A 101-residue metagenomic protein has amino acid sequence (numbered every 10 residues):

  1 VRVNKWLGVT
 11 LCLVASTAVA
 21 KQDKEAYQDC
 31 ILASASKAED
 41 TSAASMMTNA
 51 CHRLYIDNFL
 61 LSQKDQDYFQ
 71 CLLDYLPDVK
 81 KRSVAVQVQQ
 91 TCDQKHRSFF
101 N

Functional and structural regions predicted by a protein language model:
V1-L7: Bacterial N-terminal signal peptides that target proteins for export
C12-N101: Mitochondrial intermembrane space
